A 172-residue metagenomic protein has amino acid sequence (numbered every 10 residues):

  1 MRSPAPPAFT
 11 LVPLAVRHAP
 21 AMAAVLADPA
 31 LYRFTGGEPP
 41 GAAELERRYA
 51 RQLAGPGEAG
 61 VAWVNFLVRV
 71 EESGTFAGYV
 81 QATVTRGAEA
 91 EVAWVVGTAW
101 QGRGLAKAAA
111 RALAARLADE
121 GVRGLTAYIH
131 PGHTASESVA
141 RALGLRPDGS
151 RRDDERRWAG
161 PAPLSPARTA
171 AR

Functional and structural regions predicted by a protein language model:
M1-E91, V95-T98, R116, E120 (+2 more regions): GNAT-family acyltransferases
G102-R116, T134-A142: Conserved acetyl-CoA-binding loop-helix of GNAT-fold acetyltransferases
P131: Catalytic-loop Lys-Pro-X-Asn motif of eukaryotic-like protein kinases
